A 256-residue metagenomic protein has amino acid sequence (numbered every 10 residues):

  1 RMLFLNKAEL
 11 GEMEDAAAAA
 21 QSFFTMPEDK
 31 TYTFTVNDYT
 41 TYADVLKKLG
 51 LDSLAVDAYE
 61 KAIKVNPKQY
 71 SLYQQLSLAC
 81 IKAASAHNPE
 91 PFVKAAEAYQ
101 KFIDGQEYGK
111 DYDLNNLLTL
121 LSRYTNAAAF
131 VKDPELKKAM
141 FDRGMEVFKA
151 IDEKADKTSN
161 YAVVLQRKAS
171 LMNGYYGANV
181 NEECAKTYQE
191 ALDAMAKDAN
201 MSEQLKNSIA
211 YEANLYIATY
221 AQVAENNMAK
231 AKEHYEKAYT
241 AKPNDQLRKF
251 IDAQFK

Functional and structural regions predicted by a protein language model:
R1-A224, L247, A253-K256: Alpha-solenoid helical repeat scaffolds
M228-A253: Alpha-helical oligomerization segments
